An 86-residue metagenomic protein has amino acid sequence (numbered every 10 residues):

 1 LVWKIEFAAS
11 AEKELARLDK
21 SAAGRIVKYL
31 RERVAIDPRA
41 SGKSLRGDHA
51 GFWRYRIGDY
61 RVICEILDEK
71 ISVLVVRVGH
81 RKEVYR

Functional and structural regions predicted by a protein language model:
L1-G24, K28, R39-A40, I57-Y60 (+1 more regions): Enriched for short, Lys/Arg-rich terminal
R31-Y55: A short, surface-exposed loop/turn module that caps and links secondary-structure elements
